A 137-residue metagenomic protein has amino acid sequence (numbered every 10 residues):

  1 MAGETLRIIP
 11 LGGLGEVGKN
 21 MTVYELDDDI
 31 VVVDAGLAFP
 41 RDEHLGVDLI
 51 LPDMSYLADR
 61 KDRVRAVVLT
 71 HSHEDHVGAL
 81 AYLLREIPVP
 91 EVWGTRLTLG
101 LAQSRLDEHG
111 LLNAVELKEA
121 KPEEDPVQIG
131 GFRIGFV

Functional and structural regions predicted by a protein language model:
M1: Intrinsically disordered, low-complexity mixed-charge segments
E4-L11, V17-L26, D125-V137: Catalytic core of the metallo-beta-lactamase
L14-K19, D28-L69, A81-P90, G94 (+2 more regions): Pre-active-site segment of Zn-dependent metallo-hydrolases
H76-G78: Short glycine/serine/threonine-rich phosphate/pyrophosphate-binding segments that cradle anionic phosphate groups
L97-V137: Metallo-beta-lactamase
